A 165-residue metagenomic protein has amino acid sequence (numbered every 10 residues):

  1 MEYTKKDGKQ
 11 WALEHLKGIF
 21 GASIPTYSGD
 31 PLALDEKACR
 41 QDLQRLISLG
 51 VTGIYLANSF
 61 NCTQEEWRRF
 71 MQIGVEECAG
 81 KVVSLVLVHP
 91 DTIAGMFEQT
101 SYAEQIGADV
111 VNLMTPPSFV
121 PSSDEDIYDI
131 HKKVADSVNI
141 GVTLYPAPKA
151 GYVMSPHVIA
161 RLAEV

Functional and structural regions predicted by a protein language model:
E2-V153, I159: Active-site beta->alpha loop and helix N-cap motifs at the rims of alpha/beta catalytic domains
I159-V165: Active-site/ligand-binding-proximal alpha/beta "capping" segment
